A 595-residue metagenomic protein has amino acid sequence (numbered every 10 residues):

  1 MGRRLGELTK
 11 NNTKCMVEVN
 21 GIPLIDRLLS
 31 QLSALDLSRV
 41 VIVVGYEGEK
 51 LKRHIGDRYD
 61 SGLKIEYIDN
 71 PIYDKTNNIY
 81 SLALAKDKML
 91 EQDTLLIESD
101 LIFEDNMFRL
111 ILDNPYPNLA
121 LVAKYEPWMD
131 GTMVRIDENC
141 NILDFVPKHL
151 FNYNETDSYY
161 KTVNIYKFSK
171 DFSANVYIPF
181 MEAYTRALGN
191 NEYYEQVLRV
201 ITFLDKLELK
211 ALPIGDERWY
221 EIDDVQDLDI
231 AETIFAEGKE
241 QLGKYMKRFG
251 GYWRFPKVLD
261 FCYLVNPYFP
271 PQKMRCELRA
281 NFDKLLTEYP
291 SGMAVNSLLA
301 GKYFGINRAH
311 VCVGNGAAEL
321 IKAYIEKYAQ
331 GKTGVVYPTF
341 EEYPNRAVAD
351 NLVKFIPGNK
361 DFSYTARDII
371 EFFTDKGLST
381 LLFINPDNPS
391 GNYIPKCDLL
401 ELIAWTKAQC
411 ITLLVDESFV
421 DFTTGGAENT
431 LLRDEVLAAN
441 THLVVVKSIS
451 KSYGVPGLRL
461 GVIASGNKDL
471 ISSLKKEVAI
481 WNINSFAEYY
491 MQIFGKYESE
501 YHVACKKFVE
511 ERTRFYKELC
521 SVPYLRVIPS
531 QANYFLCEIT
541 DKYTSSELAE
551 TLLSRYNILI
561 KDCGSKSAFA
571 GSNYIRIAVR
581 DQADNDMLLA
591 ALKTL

Functional and structural regions predicted by a protein language model:
M1-K10: N-terminal nucleotide-binding beta1-loop-alpha1 segment
I22-Q92: Conserved N-terminal catalytic core of the sugar/cofactor nucleotidyltransferase
D60-T132: Conserved beta-loop-beta/alpha segment of the NTase-like Rossmann-fold superfamily that binds/positions NTPs
E104-L188: Conserved core of the sugar-phosphate nucleotidyltransferase
L110-N114, S363-G377, P389-S452: Active-site pre-lysine segment of PLP-dependent enzymes
S158-T162, F269-K273, G292, H442-I528: PLP-dependent aminotransferase class I/II
I230-E288, K376-G377: N-terminal "arm"/small-domain region of PLP-dependent enzymes with the aminotransferase-like
V509, V522-Y556: Conserved PLP-binding catalytic core of the aspartate aminotransferase-like
